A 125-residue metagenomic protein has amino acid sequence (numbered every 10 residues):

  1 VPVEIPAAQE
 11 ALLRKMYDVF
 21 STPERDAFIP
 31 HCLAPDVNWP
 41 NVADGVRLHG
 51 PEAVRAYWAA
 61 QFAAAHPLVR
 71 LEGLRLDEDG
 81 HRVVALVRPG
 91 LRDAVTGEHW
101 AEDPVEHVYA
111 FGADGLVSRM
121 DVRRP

Functional and structural regions predicted by a protein language model:
V1-A27, H31, P35: Short, low-complexity N-terminal intrinsically disordered segments enriched in polar/charged residues
V1-A8, R55-P125: A beta-strand edge to alpha-helix "cap/lid" segment located at domain peripheries
L12, D26-H81: A solvent-exposed, acidic/Ser-Thr-rich amphipathic alpha-helical stretch
F20-P23, N41, T96: Residues at alpha-helix boundaries and short interhelical turns
